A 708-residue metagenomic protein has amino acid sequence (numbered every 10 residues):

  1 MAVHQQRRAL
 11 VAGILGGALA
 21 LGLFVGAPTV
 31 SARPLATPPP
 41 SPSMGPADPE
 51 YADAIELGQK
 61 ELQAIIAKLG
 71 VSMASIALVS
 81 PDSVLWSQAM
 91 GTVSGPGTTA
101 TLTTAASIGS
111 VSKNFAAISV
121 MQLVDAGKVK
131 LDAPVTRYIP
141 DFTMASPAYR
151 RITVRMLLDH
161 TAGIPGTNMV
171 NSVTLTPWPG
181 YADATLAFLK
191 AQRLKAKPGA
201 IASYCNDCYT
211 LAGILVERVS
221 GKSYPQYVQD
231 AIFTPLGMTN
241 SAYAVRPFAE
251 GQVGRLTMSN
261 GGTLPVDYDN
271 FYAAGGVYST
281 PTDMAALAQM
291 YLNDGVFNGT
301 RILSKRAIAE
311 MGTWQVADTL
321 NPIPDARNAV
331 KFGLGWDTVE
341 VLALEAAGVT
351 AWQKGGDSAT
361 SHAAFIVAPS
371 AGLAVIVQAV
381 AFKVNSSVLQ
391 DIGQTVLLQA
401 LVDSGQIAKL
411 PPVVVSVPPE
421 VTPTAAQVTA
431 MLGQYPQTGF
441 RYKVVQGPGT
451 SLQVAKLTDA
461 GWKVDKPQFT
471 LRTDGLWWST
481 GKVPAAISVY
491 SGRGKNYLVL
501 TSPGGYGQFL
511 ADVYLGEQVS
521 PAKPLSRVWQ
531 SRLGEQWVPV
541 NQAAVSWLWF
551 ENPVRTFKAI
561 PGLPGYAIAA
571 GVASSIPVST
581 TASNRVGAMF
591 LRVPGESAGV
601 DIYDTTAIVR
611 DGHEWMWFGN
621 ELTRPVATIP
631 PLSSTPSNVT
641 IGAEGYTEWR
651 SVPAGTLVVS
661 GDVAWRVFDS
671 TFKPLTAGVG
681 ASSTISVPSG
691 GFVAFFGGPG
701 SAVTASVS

Functional and structural regions predicted by a protein language model:
R7-V11: N-terminal export leaders
I14-G22: Bacterial N-terminal signal peptides
G22-P39: C-terminal region of N-terminal signal peptides and the immediate post-cleavage residues of exported proteins
A32, L398-S708: Peripheral terminal and inter-domain segments
A47-I108, K128-K130, R137, M144-A145 (+1 more regions): Short, conserved catalytic-motif segment at the N-terminal edge
S83-A89, V93-S94, S146-A359, A363-A364: Short, surface-exposed loop or secondary-structure junction motifs that flank catalytic or metal-binding residues
W86, H362-A368, G372-A381, V499 (+1 more regions): Short, well-ordered beta-strand elements
A368-P418: Catalytic cores of secreted or luminal carbohydrate-active enzymes
